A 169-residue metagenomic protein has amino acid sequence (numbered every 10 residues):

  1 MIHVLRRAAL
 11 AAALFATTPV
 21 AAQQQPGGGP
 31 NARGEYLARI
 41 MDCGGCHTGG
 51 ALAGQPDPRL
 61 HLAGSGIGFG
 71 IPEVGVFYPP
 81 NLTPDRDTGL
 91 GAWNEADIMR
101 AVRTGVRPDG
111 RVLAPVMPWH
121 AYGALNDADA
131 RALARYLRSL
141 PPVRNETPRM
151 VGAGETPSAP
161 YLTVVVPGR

Functional and structural regions predicted by a protein language model:
M1-A9: Bacterial N-terminal signal peptides that target proteins for export
T17-P19: N-terminal signal peptide c-region/cleavage motif recognized by signal peptidases
Q25-G29, R39-I40, T48-F77, P108-R169: Flexible coil segments in periplasmic/lumen-exposed cytochrome c-class electron-transfer proteins
G45: Short, cysteine/histidine-rich loop/knuckle motifs that typically chelate Zn2+
F69-R100: Mid-chain, structured segments of secreted extracytoplasmic proteins
D87-W93, R100-V106, W119-Y122, A134: A structural feature that tracks compact, well-ordered secondary-structure segments with a strong bias toward
